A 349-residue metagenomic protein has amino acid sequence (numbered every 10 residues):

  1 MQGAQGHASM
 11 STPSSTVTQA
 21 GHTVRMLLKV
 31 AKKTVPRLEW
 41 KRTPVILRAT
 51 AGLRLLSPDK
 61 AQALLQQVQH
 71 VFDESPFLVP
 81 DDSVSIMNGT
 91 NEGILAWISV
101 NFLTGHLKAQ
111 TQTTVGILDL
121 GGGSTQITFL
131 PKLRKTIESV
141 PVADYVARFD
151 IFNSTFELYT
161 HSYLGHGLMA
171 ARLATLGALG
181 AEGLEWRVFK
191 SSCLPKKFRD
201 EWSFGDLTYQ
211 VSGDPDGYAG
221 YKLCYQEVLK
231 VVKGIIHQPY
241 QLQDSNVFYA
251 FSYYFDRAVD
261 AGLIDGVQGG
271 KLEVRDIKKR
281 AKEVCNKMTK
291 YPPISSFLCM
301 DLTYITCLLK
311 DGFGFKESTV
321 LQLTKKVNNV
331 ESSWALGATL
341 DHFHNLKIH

Functional and structural regions predicted by a protein language model:
A4-W40, I46-I117, T125-H349: Helical "lid/coupling" subdomains associated with nucleotide-phosphate turnover
